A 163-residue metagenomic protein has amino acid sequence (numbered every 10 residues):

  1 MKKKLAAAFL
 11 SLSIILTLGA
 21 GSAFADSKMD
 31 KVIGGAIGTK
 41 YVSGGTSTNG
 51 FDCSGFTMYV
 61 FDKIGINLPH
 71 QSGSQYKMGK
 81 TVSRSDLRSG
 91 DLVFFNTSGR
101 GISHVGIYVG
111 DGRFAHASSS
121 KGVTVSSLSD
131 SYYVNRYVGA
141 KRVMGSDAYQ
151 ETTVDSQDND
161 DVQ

Functional and structural regions predicted by a protein language model:
M1-A25, M29: Sec-dependent N-terminal signal peptides of Gram-positive bacterial secreted proteins and lipoproteins
K2, K80-T81, V125-S127: A generic local structural motif
A23-V32, A36-T39, I66, V109-Q163: Aromatic- and glycine-rich peptidoglycan recognition patches
D26-G34, S54-M58, L87, S103 (+1 more regions): Extracytoplasmic/secreted envelope proteins and their assembly/folding machinery, especially bacterial periplasmic
G35, T39-S89: Catalytic cysteine-centered active-site loop
G50, S54-M58, V105-V109, F114 (+1 more regions): Active-site scaffold segments
I66-G122: ...with weaker cross-activation on analogous glycine-rich loops/strands in unrelated enzymes
